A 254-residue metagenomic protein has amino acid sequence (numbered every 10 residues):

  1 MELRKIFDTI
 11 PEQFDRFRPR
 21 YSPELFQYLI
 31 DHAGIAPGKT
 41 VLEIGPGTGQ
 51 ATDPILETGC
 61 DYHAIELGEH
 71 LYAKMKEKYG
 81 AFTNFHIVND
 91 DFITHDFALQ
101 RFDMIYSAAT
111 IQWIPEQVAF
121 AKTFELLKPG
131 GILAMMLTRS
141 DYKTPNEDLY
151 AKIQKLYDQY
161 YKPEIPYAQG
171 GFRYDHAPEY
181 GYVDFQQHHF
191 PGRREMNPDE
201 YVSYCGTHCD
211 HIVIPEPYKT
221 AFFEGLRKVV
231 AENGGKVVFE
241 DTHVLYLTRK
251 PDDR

Functional and structural regions predicted by a protein language model:
M1-A36: Conserved class I S-adenosyl-L-methionine
G38-K39, Q100: Nucleotide donor/acceptor-binding cores
T40-L42, T48-H95: Class I SAM-dependent methyltransferase SAM/SAH-binding core
T48, I165-P166, G170-R254: Conserved Class I S-adenosyl-L-methionine
H95-I105: A short acidic, Gly/Pro-enriched loop at the edge of an enzyme's catalytic core that lines a small-molecule cofactor
A109-T110, L137: Short catalytic micro-motifs in class I SAM-dependent methyltransferases
W113-T123: A short, conserved alpha-helix within the catalytic core of class I
A121-F124, K128-R193: Conserved catalytic/acceptor-binding region of the Class I
